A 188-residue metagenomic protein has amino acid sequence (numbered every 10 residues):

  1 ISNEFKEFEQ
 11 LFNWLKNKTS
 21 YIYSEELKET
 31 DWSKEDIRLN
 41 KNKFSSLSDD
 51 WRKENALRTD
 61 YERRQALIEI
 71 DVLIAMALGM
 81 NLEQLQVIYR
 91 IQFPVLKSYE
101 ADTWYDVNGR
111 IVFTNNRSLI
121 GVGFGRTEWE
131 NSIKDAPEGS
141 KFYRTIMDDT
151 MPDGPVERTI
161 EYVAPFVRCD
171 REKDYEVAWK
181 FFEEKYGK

Functional and structural regions predicted by a protein language model:
I1-K188: S-adenosyl-L-methionine
